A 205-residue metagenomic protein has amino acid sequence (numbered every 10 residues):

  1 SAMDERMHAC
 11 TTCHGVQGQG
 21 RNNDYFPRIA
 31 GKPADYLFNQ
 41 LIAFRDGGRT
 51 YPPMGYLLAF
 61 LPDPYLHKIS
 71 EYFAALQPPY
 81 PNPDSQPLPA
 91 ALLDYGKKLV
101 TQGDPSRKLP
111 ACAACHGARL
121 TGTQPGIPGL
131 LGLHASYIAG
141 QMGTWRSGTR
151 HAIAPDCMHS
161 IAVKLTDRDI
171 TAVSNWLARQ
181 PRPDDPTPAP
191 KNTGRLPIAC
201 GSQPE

Functional and structural regions predicted by a protein language model:
S1-G47, Y51: The feature marks the first
S1-M7, V16-Q19, R49-T121, G143 (+1 more regions): Flexible coil segments in periplasmic/lumen-exposed cytochrome c-class electron-transfer proteins
C10, G96, G129-G132: Short low-complexity stretches enriched in small and charged residues
P27-A30, A59-F60, G129-L130, K164: Tandem-repeat/low-complexity and Cys-motif detector
G31-A34, Q40, P128, L133-H134 (+1 more regions): Extracellular/lumenal glycan-associated surfaces
